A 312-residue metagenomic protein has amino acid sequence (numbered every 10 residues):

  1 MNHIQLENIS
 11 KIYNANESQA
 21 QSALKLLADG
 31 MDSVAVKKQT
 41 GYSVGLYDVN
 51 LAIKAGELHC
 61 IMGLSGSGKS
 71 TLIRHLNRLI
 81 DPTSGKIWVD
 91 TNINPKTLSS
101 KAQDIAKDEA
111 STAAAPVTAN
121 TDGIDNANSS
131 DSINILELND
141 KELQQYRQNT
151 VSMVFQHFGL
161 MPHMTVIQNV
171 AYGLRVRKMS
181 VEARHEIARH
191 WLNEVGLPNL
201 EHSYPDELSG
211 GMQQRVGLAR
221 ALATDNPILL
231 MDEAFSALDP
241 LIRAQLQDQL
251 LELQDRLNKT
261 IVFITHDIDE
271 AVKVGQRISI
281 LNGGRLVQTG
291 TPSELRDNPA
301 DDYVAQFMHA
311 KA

Functional and structural regions predicted by a protein language model:
A23-A35, D90, K96, A113-P116 (+4 more regions): Conserved ABC ATPase "signature" region
K37-S43, P95-T112, V117-N120, N128-S152 (+1 more regions): ABC ATPase NBD coupling module
M164-A171: Short coil-to-helix segment of the ABC ATPase nucleotide-binding domain corresponding to the Q-loop/switch region
Y204-L208, M212-Q214: Conserved ABC ATPase signature
A223-P227: A short, proline-enriched helix->beta-strand linker immediately N-terminal to the Walker B motif in ABC-type P-loop
G283-G284: Conserved ABC ATPase "signature" C-loop
T289-G290, N298: ABC ATPase "signature
